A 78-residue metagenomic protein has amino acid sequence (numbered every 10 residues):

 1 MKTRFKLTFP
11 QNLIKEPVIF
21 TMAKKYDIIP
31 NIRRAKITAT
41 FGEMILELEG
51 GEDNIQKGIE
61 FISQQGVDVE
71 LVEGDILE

Functional and structural regions predicted by a protein language model:
M1-E43, E47-E78: Long, contiguous binding/interaction regions
